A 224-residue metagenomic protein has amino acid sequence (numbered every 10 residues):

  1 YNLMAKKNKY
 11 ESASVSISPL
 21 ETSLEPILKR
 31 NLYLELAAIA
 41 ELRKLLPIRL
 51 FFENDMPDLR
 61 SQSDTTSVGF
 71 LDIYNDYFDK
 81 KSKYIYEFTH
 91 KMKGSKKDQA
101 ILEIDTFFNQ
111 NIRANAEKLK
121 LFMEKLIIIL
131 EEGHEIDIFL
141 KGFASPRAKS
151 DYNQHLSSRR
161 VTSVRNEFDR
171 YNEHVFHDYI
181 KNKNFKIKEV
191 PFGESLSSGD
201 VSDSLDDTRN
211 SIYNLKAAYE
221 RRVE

Functional and structural regions predicted by a protein language model:
Y1-K9: A short, solvent-exposed beta-strand micro-motif common in secreted/extracellular proteins
E11-L20: Edge beta-strands of extracellular beta-sandwich domains
S12, P26-L32, T65, Q99-T106 (+3 more regions): Coil residues (strongly favoring Ser/Thr
E25-N31, E35-L50, N54, L59 (+3 more regions): Periplasmic OmpA/Pal-like peptidoglycan-binding modules at the C-termini of bacterial envelope proteins
D58-G142, R165-N172: Periplasmic peptidoglycan-binding/anchoring modules of Gram-negative envelope and division proteins
P146-S150: Short, solvent-exposed loop/turn segments at secondary-structure junctions
Y152-R165: Short, low-complexity, polybasic intrinsically disordered segments
